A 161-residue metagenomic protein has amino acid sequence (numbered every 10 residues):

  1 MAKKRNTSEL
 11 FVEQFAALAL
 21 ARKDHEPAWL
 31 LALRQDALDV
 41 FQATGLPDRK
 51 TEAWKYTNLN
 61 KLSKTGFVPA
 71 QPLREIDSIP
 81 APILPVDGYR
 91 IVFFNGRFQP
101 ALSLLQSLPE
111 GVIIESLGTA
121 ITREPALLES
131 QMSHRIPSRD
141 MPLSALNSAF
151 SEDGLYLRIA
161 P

Functional and structural regions predicted by a protein language model:
M1-P161: Glycine-rich and polybasic anion-binding loops at the starts of cofactor/ligand-binding domains
